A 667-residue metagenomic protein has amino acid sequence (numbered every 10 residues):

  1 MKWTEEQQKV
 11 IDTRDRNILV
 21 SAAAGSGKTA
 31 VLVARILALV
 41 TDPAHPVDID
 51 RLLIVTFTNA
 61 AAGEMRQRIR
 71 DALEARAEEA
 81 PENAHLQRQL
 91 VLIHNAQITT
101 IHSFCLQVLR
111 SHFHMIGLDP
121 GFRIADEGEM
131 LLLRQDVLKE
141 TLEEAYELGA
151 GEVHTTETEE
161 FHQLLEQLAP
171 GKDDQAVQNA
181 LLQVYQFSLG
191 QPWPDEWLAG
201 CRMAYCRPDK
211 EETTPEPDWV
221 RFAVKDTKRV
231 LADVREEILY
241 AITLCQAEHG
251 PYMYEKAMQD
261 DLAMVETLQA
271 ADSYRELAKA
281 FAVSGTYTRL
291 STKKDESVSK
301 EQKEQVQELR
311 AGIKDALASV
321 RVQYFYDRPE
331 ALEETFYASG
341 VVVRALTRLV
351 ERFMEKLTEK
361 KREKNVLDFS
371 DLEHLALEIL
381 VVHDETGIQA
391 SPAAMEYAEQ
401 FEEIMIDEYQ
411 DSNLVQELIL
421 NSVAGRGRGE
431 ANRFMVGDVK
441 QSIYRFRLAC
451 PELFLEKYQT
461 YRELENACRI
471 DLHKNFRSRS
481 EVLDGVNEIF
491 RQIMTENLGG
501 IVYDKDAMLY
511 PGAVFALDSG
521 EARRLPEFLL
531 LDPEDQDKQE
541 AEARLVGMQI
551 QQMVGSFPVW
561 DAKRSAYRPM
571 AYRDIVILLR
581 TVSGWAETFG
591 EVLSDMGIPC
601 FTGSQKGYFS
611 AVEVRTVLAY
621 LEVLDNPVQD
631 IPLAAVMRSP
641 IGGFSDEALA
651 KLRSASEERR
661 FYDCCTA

Functional and structural regions predicted by a protein language model:
M1-Q67, D126-L132, D136, E147 (+8 more regions): Conserved motor-region signature of P-loop NTPase helicases/translocases
M1-S26, A30-L37, A44, Q269-A390 (+5 more regions): N-terminal accessory segments
K2, D15-N17, I49, L53-A60 (+4 more regions): Conserved ATP-dependent motor core of P-loop NTPases, especially the RecA-like helicase ATPase domain
L39, V108-I116, Q191, F353 (+6 more regions): A short secondary-structure junction motif
R51, Q175-L367, A467, R544 (+5 more regions): Conserved ATP-driven helicase/translocase motor core recognized via long, highly charged RecA-like/P-loop NTPase domain
T99-C105, L346-E402, V415-I419, L545-S565: Conserved helicase/translocase P-loop NTPase motor core
M115-F122, L357-R362, R469-L472, L531-Q536: Short hinge/gating elements
A655-A667: Accessory alpha-helical DNA-binding modules that contact the DNA backbone or grooves
